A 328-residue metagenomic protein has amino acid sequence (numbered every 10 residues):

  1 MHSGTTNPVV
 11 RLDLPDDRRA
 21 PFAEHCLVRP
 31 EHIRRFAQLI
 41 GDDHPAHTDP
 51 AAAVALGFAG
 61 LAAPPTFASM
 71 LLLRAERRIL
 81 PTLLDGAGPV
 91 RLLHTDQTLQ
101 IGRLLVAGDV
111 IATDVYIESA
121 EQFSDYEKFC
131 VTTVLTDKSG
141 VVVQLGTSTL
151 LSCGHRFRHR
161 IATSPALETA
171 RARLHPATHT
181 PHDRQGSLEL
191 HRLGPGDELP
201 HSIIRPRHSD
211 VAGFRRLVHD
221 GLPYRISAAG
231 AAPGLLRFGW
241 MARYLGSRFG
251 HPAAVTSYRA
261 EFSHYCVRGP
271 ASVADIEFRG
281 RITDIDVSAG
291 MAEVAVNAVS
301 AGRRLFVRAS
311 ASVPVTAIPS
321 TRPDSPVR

Functional and structural regions predicted by a protein language model:
H2-H94, F157-T256, S320-R328: Hot-dog-fold acyl-thioester-processing enzymes
H2-P21, H94-P195, P270-R328: HotDog/MaoC-like acyl-thioester-processing domains
I101-R103, A228, S263-H264, R268: Beta-strand-rich interaction surfaces with strong enrichment in secreted/lumenal proteins
L104, G250-A254, Y265: Short, proline-centered helix/strand-breaking motifs
C153, I204-P206, Y265, V287: Residues that form or immediately flank small-molecule/cofactor binding pockets and catalytic motifs
S257-F262: A conserved acidic, glycine/proline-rich C-terminal tail/linker
